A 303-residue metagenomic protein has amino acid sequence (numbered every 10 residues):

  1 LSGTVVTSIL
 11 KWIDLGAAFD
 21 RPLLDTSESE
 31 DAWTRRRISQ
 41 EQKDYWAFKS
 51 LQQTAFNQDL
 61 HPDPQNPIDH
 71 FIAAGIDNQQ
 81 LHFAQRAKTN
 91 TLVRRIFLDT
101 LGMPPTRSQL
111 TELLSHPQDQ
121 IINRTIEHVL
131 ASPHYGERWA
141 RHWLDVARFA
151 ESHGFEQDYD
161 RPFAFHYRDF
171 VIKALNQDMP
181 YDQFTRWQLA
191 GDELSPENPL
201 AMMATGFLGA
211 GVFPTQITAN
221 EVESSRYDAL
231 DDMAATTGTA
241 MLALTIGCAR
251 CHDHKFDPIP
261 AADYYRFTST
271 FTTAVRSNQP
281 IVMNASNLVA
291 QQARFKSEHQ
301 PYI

Functional and structural regions predicted by a protein language model:
L1-D192, H254, A274-I303: Aromatic- and Gly/Pro-enriched helix-to-coil junctions and flexible linker segments
L1-T4, E193-K296: Sequence context surrounding c-type heme c attachment/ligation sites in exported
